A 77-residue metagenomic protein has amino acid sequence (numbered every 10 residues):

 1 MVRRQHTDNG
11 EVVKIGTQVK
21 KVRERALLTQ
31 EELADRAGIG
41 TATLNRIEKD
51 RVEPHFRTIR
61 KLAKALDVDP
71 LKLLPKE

Functional and structural regions predicted by a protein language model:
V2-R25: A short, Lys/Arg-rich alpha-helix, primarily the initiator
T17-D35, K61: Short basic helix-loop element that most often maps to the first helix and adjoining turn of HTH DNA-binding modules
V19, L33-A34, L44-I47, L73: Conserved hydrophobic/aromatic packing and binding residues within compact polymer-binding modules
K21, R25, E53, A65-V68: Conserved amphipathic alpha-helical interaction elements at protein-protein interfaces in regulatory, energy-coupling
G38-V52: Recognition helix of helix-turn-helix/homeodomain-like DNA-binding domains that insert into the DNA major groove
E48, L66, L74-E77: DNA major-groove recognition helix of helix-turn-helix
R57-K72: DNA major-groove recognition helix of helix-turn-helix/homeodomain DNA-binding modules
